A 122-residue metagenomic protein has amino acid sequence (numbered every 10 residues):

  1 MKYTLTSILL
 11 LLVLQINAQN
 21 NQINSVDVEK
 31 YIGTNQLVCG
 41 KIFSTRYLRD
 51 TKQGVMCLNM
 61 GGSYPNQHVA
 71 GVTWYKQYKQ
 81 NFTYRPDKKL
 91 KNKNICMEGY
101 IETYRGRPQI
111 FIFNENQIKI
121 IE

Functional and structural regions predicted by a protein language model:
M1-L5: Positively charged n-region of N-terminal signal peptides that target proteins for export
T6-S7, G71: Small side chains
V13-Q15: N-terminal signal peptide c-region/cleavage motif recognized by signal peptidases
A18-E122: OB-fold and OB-like single-stranded nucleic-acid-recognition modules and their adjacent interaction interfaces
